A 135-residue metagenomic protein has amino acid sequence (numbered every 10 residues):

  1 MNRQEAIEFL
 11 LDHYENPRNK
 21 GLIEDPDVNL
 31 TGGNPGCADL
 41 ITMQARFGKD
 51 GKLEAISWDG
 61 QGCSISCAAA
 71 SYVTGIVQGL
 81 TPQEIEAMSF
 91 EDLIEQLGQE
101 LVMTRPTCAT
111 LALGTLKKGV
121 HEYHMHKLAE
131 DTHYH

Functional and structural regions predicted by a protein language model:
M1-H135: Domain-level signature for proteins that mediate thiol-based redox and metal-cofactor handling
